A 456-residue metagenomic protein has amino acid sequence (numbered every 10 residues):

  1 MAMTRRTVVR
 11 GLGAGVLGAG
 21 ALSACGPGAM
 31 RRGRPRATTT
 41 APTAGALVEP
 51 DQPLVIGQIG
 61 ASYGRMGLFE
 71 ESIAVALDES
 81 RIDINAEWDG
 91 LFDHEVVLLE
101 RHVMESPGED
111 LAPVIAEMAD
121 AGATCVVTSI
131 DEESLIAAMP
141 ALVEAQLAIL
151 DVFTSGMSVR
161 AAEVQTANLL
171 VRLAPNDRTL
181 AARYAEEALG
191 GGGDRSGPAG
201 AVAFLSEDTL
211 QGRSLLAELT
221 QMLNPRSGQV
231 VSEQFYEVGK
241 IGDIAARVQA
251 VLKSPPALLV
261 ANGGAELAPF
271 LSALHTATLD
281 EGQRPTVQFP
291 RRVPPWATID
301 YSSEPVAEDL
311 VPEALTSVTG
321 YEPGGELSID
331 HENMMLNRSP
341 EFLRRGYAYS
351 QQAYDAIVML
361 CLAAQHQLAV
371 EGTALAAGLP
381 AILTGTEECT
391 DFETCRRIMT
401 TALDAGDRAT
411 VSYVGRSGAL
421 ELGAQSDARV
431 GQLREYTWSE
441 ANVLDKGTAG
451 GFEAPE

Functional and structural regions predicted by a protein language model:
M1-M3: Secretory targeting signals
T7-G28: N-terminal export signals
G26-G45: Short, low-complexity, disordered segments immediately C-terminal to signal peptides in bacterial exported proteins
A41-D78, R101-G108, E207-R213, R345-Q351: Extracytoplasmic "Venus flytrap"
P42, A123-V238, L279-E313: Extracytoplasmic ligand/sensor domains, especially the bilobed periplasmic-binding protein
L68-V75, E87-V164, L173, F235-I244 (+1 more regions): Beta-alpha junction/loop-to-helix N-cap segments that form part of ligand/metal-binding clefts
L274-V358, A364-V370: Extracellular/periplasmic periplasmic-binding protein-like sensory domains
S339-Y347, A363-D445: Segments of small-molecule ligand-sensing domains
